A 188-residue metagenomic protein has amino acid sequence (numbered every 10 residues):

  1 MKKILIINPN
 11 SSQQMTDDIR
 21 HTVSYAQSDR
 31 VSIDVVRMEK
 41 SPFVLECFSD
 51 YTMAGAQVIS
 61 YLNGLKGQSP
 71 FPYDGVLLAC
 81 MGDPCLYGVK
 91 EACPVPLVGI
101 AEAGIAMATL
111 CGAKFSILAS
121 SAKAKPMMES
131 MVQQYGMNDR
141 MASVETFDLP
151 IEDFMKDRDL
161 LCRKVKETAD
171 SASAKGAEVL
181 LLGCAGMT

Functional and structural regions predicted by a protein language model:
K3-Q27: N-terminal beta1-alpha1 ligand-phosphate binding loop
I6-I7, F71-C80, A177-C184: Periplasmic-binding protein-like
I7-P9, V36, L118: Short hydrophobic segments within beta-strands
I33-V35, L97, V144: Generic structural signal for residues in well-ordered beta-strands
V35-I59, E152-D157: N-terminal beta-loop-helix "entrance" segment that forms/cooperates in small-molecule cofactor or anionic ligand
C47-S69, L160-T168: Glycine-rich, highly charged phosphate/nucleotide-binding loops
G55-A113, I117: Glycine/small-residue-rich loop that forms an oxyanion/phosphate-binding "nest" at active or ligand-binding sites
K123-A185: Active-site rim beta-loop-alpha module in soluble metabolic enzymes
